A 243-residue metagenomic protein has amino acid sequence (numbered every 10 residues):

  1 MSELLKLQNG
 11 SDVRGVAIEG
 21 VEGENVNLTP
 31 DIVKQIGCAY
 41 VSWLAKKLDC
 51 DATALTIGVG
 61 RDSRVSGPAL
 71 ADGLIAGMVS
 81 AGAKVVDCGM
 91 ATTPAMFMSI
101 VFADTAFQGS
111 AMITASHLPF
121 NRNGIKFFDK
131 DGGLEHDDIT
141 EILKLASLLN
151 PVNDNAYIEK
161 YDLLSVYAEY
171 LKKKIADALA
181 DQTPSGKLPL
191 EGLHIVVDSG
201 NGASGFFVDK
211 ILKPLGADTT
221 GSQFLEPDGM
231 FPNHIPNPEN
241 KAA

Functional and structural regions predicted by a protein language model:
M1-L74, S80-A81, Y157-G192: An N-terminal, well-structured beta->alpha segment
S11, R61, I113, V197-G200: Active-site flanking residues adjacent to catalytic metal/cofactor-binding acidic residues
R14, D62, A91, K126 (+1 more regions): Gly/Ser/Thr-rich beta-alpha loop segments that engage phosphate groups in nucleotides
R14, R64, S116-L118, G132 (+1 more regions): Short, glycine-/Ser/Thr-/acidic-enriched flexible segments
G23, V86, D129: Short, flexible active-site loop motifs that bind/organize anionic cofactors or intermediates
T29-V33, G89, E135, I139: Short, charged, low-complexity patches
S42, K46, C50-R122, K210-A243: N-terminal small/polar loop signature for handling phosphorylated ligands or for N-terminal nucleophile
N121-A243: Gly/Ser/Thr-enriched, mixed-charge loops and adjacent short helices that form phosphate/oxyanion-binding elements
